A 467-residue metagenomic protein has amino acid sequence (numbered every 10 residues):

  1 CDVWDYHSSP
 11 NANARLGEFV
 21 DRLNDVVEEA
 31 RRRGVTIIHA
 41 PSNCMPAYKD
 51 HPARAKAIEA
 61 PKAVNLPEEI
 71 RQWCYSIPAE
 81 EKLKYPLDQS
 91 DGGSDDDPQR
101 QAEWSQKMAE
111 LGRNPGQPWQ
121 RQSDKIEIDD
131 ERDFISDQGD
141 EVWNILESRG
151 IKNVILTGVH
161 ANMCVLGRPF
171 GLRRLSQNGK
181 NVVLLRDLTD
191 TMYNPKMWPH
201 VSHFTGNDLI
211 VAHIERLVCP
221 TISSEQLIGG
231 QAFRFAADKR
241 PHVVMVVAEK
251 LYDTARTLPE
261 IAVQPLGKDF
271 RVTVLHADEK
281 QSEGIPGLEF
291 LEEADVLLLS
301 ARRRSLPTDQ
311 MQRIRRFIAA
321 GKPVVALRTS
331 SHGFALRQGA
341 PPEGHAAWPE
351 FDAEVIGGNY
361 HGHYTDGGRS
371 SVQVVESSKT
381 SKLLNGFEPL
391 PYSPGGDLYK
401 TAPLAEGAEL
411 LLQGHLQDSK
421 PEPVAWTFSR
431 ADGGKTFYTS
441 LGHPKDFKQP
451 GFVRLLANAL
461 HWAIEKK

Functional and structural regions predicted by a protein language model:
C1, T36-P41, V154-G158, V182-R186 (+7 more regions): Structural recognition of the beta-strand scaffold that forms the well-ordered cores of secreted hydrolase catalytic
V3-Y6, N43-A47, H160-C164, L188-M192 (+8 more regions): Solvent-exposed loop/turn segments at secondary-structure junctions within structured extracellular/periplasmic domains
S8-N43: A short alpha/beta connector and helix-capping loop motif
A14, D25, R32-R33, K56-D238: Active-site-adjacent betaalpha module
D208, D238-P241, K268, E289 (+2 more regions): Extracellular ligand-binding/catalytic regions of CAZymes and related secreted enzymes and adhesion modules
V244-V246, K250-F334: Helical hinge/lid and interdomain linker segments adjacent to catalytic or ligand-binding clefts that mediate domain
R271, E292-E293, G358-G433: Catalytic beta-strand/loop cores that center a nucleophilic Ser/Cys/Thr and support acyl-enzyme chemistry
R304-K382: A glycine-rich, often tryptophan-bearing local segment used as a flexible ligand/cofactor-contacting loop or short
